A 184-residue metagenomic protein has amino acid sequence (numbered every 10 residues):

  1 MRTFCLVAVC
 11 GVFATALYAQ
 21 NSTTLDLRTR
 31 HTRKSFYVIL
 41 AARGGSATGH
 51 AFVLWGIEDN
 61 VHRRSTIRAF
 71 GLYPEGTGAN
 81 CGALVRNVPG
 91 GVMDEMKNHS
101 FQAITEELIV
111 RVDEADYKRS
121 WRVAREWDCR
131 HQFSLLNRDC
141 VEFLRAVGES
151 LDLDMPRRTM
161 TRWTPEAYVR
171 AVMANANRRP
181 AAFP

Functional and structural regions predicted by a protein language model:
M1-L6: Bacterial N-terminal signal peptides that target proteins for export
V7-A16: Bacterial N-terminal signal peptides
L17-N21: Boundary at the C-terminal end of the N-terminal hydrophobic targeting segment
T23-T105: Glycine-rich catalytic cores of cysteine/serine-nucleophile enzymes that process amide/ester linkages in cell-envelope
K34, R119-P184: Activation targets extended, charge/polar-rich intrinsically disordered C-terminal tails
V38-R43, Q102-R111, E126-L135: Second-shell loop/turn segments in exported
G45-T48, V110-Y117, F133-V141: Solvent-exposed, acidic/flexible segments
F52-G56, A115, R125, T164: Mature secreted bioactive peptide module from preproproteins
